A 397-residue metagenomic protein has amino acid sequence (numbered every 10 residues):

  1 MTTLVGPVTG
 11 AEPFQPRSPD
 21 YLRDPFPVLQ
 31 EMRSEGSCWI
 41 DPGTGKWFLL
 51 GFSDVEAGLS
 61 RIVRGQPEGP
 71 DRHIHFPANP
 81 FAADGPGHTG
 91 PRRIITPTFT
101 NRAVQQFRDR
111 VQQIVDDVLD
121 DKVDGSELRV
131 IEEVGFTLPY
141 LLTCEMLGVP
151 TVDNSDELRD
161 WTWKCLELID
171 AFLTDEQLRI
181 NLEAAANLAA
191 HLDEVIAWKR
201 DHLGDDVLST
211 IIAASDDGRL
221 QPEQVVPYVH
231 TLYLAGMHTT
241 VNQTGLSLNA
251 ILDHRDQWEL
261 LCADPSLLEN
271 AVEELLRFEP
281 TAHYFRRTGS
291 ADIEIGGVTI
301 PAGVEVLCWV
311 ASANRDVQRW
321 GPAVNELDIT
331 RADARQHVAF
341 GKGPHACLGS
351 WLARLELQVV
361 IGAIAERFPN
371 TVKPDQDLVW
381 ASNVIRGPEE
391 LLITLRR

Functional and structural regions predicted by a protein language model:
M1-R397: Cytochrome P450
